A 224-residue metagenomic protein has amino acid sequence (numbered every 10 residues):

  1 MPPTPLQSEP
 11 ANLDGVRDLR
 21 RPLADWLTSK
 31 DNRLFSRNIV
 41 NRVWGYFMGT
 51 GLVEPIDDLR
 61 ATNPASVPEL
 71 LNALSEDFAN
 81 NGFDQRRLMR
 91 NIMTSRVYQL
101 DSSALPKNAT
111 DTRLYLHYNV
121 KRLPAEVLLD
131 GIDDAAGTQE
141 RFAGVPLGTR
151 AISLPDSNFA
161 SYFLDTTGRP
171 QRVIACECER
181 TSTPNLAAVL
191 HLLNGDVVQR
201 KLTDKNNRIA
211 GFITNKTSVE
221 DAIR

Functional and structural regions predicted by a protein language model:
M1-V145, P170-Q171, E177-R180, D196-R224: Primarily short, surface-exposed interaction patches in extracytoplasmic proteins
S103-P106, A160-L164: N-terminal start-of-chain detector that recognizes signal peptides and the immediate post-cleavage beginning
A136, E140-V145, R150-S157, F163-R169 (+1 more regions): Long, His/Glu/Asp-enriched segments that create or flank divalent metal/ion-associated functional microenvironments
S157-F159, D196-V197: Short, glycine-/Ser/Thr-/acidic-enriched flexible segments
